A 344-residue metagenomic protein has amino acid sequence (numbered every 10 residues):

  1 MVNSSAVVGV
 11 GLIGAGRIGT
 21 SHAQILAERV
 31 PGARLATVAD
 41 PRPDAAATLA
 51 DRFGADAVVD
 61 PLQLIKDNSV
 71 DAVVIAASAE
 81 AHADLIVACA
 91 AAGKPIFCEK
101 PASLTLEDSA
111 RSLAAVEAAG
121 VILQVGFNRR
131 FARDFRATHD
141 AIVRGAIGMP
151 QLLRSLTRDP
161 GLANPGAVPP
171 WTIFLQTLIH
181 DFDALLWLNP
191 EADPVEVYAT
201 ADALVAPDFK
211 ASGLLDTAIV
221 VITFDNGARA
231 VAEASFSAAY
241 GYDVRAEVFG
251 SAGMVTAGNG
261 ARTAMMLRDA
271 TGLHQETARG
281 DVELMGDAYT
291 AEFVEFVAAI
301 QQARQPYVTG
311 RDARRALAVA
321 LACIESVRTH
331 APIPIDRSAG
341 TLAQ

Functional and structural regions predicted by a protein language model:
M1-F53: N-terminal Rossmann-like dinucleotide-binding module
M1-S4, A72-V74, A298-Q344: C-terminal helix-rich "cap/oligomerization" subdomain common to oxidoreductases
A55-P61: Conserved SAM-binding strand-loop segment of SAM-dependent methyltransferases
V59, I75, F97-C98, L123-V125 (+3 more regions): Hydrophobic residues in well-ordered beta-strands that form the structural core
A72, S78-A79, A83-R130: Beta-strand-loop-alpha-helix segment that lines the small-molecule cofactor/substrate pocket of alpha/beta enzymes
A114-I122, R136-P150, F249-G250: Basic phosphate/pyrophosphate-binding loop/patch that engages nucleotide-derived ligands
N164-R229, S235-Y240, R311: Rossmann-like dinucleotide-binding domain that binds NAD(P)(H)
D208-K210, D225-A291: NAD(P)-dinucleotide binding in Rossmann-like oxidoreductases
